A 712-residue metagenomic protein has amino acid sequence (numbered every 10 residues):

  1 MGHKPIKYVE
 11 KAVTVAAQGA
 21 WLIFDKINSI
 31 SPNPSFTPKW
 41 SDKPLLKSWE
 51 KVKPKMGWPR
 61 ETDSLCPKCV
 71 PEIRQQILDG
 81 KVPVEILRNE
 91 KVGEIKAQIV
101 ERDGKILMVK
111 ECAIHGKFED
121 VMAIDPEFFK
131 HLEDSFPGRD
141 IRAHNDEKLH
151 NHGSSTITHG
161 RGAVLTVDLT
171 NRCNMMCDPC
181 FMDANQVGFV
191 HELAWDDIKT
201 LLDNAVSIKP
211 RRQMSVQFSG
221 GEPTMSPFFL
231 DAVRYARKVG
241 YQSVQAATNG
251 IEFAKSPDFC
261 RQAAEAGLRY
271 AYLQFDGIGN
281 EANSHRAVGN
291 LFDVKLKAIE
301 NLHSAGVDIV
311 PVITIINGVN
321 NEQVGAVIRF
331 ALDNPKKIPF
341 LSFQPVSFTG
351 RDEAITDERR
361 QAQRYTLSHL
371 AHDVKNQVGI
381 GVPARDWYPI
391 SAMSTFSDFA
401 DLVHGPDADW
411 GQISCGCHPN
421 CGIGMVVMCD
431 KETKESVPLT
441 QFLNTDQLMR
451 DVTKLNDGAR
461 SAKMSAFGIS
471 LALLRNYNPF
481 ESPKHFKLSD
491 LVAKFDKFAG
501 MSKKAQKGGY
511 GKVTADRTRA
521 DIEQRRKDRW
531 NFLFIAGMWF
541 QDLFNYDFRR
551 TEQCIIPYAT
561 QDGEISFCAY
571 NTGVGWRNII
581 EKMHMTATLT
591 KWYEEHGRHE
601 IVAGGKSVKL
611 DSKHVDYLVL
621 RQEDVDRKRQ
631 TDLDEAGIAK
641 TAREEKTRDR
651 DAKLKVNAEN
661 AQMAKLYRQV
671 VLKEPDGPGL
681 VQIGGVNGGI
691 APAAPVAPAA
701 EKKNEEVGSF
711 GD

Functional and structural regions predicted by a protein language model:
G2-P34, S304-I522, K665-R668, D676-G679 (+4 more regions): Radical SAM enzyme [4Fe-4S]-AdoMet core and its adjacent flexible, acidic and glycine-rich loops/tails across
S35-L65, C69-T166: N-terminal [4Fe-4S]-dependent radical SAM core
I73-L78, E119-I124, M182-E192, N571-E581: Iron-sulfur (Fe-S) cluster-binding segments and ferredoxin-like electron-carrier domains, especially [2Fe-2S]
E101-R102, G416-H418, Y546-R550: Short loop/turn motifs at secondary-structure junctions and domain boundaries
I106, C112-I114, E119, A123 (+2 more regions): Conserved alpha-helical substructure of the radical SAM core
Q186-G188, G279-H285, R351-A354: A short acidic, helix-capping loop that chelates divalent metal ions and anchors anionic groups
K199-Q217, S226-P345: Radical SAM/AdoMet-radical enzyme domain recognition
G500-N657, P678, A693, G711: C-terminal target-recognition/interaction regions appended to catalytic cores
